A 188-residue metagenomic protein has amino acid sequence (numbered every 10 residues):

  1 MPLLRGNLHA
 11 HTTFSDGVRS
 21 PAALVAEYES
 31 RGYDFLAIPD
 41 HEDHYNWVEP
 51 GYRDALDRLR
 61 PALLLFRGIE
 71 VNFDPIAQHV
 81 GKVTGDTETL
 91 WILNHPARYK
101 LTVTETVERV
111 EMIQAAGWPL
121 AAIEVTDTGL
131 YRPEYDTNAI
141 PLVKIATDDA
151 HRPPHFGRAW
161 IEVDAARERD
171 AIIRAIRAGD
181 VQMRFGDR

Functional and structural regions predicted by a protein language model:
M1-L8, T12-F14, V18-A26, R60 (+2 more regions): Charged catalytic cores and adjacent phosphate/nucleic-acid-binding surfaces used for phosphate/nucleic-acid chemistry
V25-W47, I92: Divalent metal-dependent hydrolysis catalytic cores, especially in the metallo-beta-lactamase
E27-R31, D54-A55, M112: A generic secondary-structure signal
F35-I38, L64-R67, I92, A122-E124 (+1 more regions): Structural recognition of the beta-strand scaffold that forms the well-ordered cores of secreted hydrolase catalytic
H41, P96, T128: Flexible loop residues that form catalytic and substrate-binding hotspots at small-molecule/glycan-binding clefts
E42-I76: Mid-domain alpha/beta scaffold segments of enzyme catalytic cores
G68, I92-T102: Aromatic-lined carbohydrate-recognition surfaces of secreted/lumenal glycan-active proteins
